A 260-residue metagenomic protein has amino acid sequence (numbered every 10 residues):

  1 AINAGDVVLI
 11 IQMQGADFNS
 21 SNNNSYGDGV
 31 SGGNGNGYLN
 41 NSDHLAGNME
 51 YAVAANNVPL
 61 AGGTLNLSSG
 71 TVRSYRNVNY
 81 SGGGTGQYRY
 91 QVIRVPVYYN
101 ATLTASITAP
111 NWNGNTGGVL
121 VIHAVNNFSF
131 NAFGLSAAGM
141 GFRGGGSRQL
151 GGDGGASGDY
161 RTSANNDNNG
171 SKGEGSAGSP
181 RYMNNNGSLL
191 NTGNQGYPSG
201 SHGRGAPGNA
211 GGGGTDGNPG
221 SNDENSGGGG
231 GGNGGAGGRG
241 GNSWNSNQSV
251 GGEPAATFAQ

Functional and structural regions predicted by a protein language model:
A1, V58-S74: A generic structural motif
A1-Q14, Q91-V95, G117-L120: GGW-centered surface loops in extracellular recognition modules
I2-A61: Ser/Thr/Gly-rich low-complexity blocks that favor extended beta-strand/coil architectures
I2-N3, H44, R76-R94: N-terminal low-complexity/intrinsically disordered extensions
V8-I10, A54, L65-L67, V92 (+2 more regions): Hydrophobic beta-strand residues in large extracellular and virion-surface proteins
S20-L39, Y75-T85, Y98-Q260: Glycine-centric low-complexity/flexibility signal
A46, V95, G114: Catalytic cores of large soluble enzymes that bind and process phosphate-bearing ligands
